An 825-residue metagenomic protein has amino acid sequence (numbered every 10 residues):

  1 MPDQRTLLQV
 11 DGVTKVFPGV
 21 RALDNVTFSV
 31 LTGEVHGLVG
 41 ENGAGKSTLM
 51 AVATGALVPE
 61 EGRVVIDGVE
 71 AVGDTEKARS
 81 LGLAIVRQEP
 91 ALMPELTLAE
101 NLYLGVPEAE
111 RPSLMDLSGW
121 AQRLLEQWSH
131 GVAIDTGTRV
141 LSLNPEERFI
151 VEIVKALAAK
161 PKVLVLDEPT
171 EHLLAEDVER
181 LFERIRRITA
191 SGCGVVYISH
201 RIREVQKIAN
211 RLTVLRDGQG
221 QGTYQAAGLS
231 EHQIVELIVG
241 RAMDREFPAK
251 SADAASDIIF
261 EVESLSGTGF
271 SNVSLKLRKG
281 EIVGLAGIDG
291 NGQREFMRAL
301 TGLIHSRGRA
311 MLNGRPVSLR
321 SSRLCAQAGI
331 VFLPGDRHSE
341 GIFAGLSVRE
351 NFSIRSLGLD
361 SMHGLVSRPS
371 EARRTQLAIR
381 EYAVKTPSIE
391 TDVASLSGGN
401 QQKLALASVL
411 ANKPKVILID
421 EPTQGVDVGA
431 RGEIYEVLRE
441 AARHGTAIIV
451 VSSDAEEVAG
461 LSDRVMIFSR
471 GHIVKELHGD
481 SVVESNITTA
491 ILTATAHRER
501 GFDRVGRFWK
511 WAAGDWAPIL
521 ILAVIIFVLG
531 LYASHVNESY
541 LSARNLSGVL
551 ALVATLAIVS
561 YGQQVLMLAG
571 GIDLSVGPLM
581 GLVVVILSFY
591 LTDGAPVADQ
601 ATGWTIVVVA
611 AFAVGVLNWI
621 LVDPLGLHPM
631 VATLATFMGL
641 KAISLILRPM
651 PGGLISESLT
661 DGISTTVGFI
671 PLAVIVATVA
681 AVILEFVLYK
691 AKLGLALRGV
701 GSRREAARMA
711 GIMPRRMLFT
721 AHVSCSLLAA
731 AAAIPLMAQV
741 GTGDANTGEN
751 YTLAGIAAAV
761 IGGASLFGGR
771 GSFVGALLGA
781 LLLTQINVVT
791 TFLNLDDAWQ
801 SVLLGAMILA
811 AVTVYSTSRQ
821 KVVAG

Functional and structural regions predicted by a protein language model:
P2-D503, W511: Glycine-rich phosphate-binding loops of nucleotide-dependent enzymes
V35, F527-V536, Y540-G594, I620-L627 (+3 more regions): Single transmembrane alpha-helix segments in multi-pass membrane proteins
K413, S485-N486, T493-L531, I683 (+3 more regions): Cytosolic-side transmembrane-helix boundaries in multi-pass membrane proteins
S453, G615, A729, Q739-G805: Transmembrane alpha-helical segments in multi-pass inner-membrane proteins
I526, G530, V553-L556, S560 (+19 more regions): Small-residue faces within membrane-embedded alpha-helices
A595-F637, L778-G779: Alpha-helical transmembrane segments within multi-pass membrane transporters and channels
D599-V607, A613-N618, F669-G743: Helix-loop-helix "hairpin" substructures at the membrane interface of multi-pass membrane proteins
L625, P629-K692, M717-T720, Q739-G748 (+1 more regions): Transmembrane helix-bundle core of multi-pass membrane transporters and related energy-transducing complexes
